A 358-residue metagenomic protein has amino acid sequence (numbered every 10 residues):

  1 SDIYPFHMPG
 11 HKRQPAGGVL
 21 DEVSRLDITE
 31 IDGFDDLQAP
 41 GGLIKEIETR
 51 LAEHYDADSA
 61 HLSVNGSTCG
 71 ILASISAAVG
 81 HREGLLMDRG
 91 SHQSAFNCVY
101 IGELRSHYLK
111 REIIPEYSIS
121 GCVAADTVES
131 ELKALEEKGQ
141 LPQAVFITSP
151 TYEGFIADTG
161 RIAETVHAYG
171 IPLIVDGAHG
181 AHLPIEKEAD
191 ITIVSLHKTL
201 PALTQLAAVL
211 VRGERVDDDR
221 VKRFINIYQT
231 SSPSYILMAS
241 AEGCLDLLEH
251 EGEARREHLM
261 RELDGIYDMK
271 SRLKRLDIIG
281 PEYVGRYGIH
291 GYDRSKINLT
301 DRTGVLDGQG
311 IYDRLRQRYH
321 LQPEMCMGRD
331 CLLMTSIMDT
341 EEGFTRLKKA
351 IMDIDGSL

Functional and structural regions predicted by a protein language model:
S1-R25: N-terminal glycine-rich, Lys/His-bearing helix-loop that initiates the first secondary-structure elements of many
G18, A39, H54-A57, S67-E282: Conserved PLP-enzyme active-site core in the AAT-like
V23-S67: Conserved N-terminal alpha-helix of the aminotransferase class I/II PLP-enzyme fold
F34, H61-S63, V145-T148, L332-M334: Short glycine-rich or small-residue beta-strand-to-loop segments that form or flank ligand, phosphate, metal/Fe-S
T49, G160, D313: Active-site phosphate/pyrophosphate- and oxyanion-stabilizing loops and adjacent acidic/basic residues in soluble
D268-L358: Conserved C-terminal alpha-helix-loop-beta "cap" of PLP-dependent enzymes that closes/shapes the active-site mouth
